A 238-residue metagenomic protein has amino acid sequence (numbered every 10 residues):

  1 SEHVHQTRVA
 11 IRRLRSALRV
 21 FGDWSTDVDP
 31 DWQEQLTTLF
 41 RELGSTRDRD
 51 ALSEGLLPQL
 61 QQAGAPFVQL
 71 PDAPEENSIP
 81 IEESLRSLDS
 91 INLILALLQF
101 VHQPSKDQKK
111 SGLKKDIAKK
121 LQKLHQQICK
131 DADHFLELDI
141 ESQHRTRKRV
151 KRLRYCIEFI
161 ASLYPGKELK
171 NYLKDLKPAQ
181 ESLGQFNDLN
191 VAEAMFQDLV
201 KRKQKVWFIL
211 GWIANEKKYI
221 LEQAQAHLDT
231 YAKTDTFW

Functional and structural regions predicted by a protein language model:
S1-W238: Function-determining surface determinants
